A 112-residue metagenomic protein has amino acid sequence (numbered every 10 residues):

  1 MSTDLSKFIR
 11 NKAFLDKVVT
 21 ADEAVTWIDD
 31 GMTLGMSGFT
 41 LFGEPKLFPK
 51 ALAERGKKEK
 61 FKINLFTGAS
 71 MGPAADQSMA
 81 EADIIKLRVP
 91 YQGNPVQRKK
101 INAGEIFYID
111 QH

Functional and structural regions predicted by a protein language model:
M1-H112: Conserved alpha/beta enzyme-core scaffold
